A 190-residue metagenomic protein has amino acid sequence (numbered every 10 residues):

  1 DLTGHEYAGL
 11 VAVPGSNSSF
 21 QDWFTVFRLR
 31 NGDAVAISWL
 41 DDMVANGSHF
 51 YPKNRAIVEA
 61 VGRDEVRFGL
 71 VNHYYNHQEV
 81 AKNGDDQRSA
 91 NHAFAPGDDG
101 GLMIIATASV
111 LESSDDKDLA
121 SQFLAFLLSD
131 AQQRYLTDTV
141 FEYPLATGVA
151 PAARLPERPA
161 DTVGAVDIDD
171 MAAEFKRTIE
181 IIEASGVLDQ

Functional and structural regions predicted by a protein language model:
D1-V66: Extracytoplasmic ligand-binding site segments that recognize negatively charged/polar headgroups
T3, F24, R28, L40-D41 (+7 more regions): Non-transmembrane alpha-helical segments in soluble domains of secreted/periplasmic/extracellular proteins
G9, N17-Q21, Y74-H77, G97-G100 (+2 more regions): Solvent-exposed loop/turn segments at secondary-structure junctions within structured extracellular/periplasmic domains
G15, H73-Y74, T139-V140: Short secondary-structure boundary segments
W39-V44, H49-Y51, D86-E112: Periplasmic-binding protein-like
R67-R88: A ligand-binding cleft/hinge motif common to bilobed small-molecule-binding domains
A106-V166: Mature extracytoplasmic/periplasmic domains
P151-Q190: Extracellular/periplasmic bilobal clamshell ligand-binding domains
